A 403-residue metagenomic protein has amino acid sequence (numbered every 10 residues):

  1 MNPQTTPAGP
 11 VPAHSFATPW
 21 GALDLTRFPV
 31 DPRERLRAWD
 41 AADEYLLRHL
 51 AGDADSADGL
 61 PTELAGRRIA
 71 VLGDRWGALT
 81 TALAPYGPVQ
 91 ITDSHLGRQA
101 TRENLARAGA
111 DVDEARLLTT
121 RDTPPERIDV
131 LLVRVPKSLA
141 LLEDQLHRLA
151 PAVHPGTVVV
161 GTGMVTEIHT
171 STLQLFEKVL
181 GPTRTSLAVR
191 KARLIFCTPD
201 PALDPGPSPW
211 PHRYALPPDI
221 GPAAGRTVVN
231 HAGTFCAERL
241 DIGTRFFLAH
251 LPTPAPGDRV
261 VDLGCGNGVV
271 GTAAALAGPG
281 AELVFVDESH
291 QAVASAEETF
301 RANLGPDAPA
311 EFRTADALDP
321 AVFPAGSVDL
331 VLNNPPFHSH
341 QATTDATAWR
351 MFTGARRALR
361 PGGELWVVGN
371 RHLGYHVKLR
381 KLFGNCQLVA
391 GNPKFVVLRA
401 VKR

Functional and structural regions predicted by a protein language model:
N2-A13, V133-G221: N-terminal auxiliary segments of SAM/dcSAM-dependent transferases
N2-A57, P61-E63, R68-G73: Extended, compositionally biased accessory segments flanking or bridging domains
D31, L36-D40, Y45-H49, A188-G257: SAM-dependent Rossmann-like transferase core, predominantly class I methyltransferases with a strong bias toward
A42-G109, D113, I242-N333: Conserved SAM/SAH cofactor-binding pocket of Class I
A115-E126, T314-L318: Short acidic low-complexity segments
I128-R134, V328-P336, W366: Short SAM/SAH-binding signature in class I
G161-L180, L187, N267, Q341-V401: Conserved Class I SAM-dependent methyltransferase catalytic core
C197-P201, L398-R403: C-terminal lobe and adjacent flexible extensions of AdoMet/dcAdoMet transferase-like proteins
